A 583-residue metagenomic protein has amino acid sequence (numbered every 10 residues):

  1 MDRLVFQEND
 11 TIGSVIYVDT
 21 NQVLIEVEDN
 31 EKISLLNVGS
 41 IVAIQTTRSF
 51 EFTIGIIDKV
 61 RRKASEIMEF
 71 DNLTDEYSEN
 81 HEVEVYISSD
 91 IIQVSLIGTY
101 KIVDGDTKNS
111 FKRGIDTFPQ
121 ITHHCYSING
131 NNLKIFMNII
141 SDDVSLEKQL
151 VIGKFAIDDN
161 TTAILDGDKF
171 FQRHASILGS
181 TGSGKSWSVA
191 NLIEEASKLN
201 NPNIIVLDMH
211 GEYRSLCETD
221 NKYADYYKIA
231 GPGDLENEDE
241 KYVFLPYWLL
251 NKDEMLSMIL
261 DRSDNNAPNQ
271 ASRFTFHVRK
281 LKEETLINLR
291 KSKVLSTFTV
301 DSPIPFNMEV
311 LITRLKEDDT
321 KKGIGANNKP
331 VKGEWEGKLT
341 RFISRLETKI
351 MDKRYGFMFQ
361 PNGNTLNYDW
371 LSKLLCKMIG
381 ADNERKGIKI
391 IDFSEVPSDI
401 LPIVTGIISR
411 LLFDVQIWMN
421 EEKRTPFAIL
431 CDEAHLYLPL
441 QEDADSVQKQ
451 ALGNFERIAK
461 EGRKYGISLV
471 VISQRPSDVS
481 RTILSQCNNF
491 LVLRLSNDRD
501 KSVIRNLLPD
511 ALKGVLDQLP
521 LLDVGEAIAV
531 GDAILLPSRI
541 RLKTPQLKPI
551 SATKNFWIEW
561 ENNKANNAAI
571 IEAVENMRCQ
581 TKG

Functional and structural regions predicted by a protein language model:
M1-L178, W187-L192, K423-T425, L440-D443: Basic- and hydrophobic-enriched, low-structure N-terminal and domain-boundary segments that flank ATP-binding catalytic
Y86, K169-F170, E195-N200, A381-N383 (+4 more regions): Conserved catalytic network of the ASCE P-loop NTPase/AAA+ motor domain
E147-P232, R481, A529, W560-E561 (+1 more regions): Glycine-rich phosphate-binding loop of nucleotide-binding enzymes
N201-I205, R385-I388, R424-A428, Y465-V470: Loop/turn-to-beta-strand initiation segments
R214-C217, F244-N454: P-loop NTPase motor domains
Y227-G233, L245, L249, C487-R499: Conserved AAA+ ATPase "SRH/arginine-finger" region at the nucleotide-binding site
A451, E456-E461, Y465-K543: Conserved ATP-driven motor cores of ASCE-family P-loop NTPases powering translocation/secretion/packaging/pilus
V524-G583: Conserved P-loop NTPase motor module
